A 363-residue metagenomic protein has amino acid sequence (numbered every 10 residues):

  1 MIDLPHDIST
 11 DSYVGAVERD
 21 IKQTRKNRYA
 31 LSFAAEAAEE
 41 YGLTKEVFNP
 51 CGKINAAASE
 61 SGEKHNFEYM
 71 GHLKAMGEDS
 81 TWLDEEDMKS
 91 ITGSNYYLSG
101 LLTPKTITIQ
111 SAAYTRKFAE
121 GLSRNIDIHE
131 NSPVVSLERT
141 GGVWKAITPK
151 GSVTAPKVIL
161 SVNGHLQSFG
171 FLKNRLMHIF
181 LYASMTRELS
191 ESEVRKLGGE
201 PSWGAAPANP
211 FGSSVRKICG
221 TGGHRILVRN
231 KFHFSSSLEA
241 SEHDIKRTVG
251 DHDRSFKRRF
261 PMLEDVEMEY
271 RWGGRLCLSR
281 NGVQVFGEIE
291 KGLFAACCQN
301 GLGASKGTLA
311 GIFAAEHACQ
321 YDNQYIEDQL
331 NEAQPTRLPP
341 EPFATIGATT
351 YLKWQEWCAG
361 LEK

Functional and structural regions predicted by a protein language model:
M1, S32, E40-F48, V134-S136 (+1 more regions): Active-site substrate-recognition segment that forms the wall of the catalytic cavity or substrate channel
M1-Y13, E36-T115: Flavin (FAD/FMN) cofactor-binding and adjacent substrate-gating region of FAD-dependent oxidoreductase domains
P5-V17, L98, R229-S237, F294: A short small-residue
E18-L31, A56-H65, L101-E120, H129 (+1 more regions): Short beta-strand to alpha-helix junction loop
K64, G71-H72, M76, N95-K157: Helical element adjacent to the flavin cofactor pocket in flavoenzyme catalytic cores
Y69-H72, S80-T81, E85-M88, I109 (+6 more regions): N-terminal FAD-binding dinucleotide-binding subdomain shared by FAD-dependent oxidases/monooxygenases
T81-D84, D127-H129, E269-R271: General small-molecule cofactor/ligand-binding pocket signal
W82, E290-A295, Q299-K363: C-terminal lid/capping helical subdomain adjacent to the catalytic/cofactor pocket in oxidative enzymes
